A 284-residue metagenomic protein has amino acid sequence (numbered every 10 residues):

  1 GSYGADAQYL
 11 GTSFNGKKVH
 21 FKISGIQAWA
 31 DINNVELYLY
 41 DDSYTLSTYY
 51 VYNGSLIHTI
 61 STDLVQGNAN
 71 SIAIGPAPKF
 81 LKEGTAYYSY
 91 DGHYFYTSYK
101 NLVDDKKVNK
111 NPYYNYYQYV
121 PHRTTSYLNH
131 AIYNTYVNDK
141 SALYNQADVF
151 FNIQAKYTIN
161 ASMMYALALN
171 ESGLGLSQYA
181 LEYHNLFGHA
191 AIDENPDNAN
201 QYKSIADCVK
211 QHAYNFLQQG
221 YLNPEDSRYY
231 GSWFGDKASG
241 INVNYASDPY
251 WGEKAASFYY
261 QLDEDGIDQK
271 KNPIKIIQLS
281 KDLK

Functional and structural regions predicted by a protein language model:
G1-M163, L174-L283: Catalytic cores of secreted/periplasmic lytic hydrolases that degrade extracellular macromolecules
E171: Pyridoxal 5′-phosphate
